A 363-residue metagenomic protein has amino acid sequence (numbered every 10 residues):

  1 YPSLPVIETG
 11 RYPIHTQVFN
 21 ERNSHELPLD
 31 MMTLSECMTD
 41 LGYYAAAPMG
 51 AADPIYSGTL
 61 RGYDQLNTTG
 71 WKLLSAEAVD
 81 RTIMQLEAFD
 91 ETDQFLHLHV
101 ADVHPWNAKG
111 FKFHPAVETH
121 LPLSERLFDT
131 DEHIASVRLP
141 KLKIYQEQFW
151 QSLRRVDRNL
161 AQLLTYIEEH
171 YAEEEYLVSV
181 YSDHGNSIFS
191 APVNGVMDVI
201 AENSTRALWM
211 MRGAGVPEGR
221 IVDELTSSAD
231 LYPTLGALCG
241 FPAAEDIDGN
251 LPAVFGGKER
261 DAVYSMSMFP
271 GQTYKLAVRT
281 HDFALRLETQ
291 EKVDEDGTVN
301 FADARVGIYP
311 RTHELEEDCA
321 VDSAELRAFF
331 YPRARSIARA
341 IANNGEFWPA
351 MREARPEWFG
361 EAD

Functional and structural regions predicted by a protein language model:
Y1-D363: Catalytic domains that recognize anionic headgroups
